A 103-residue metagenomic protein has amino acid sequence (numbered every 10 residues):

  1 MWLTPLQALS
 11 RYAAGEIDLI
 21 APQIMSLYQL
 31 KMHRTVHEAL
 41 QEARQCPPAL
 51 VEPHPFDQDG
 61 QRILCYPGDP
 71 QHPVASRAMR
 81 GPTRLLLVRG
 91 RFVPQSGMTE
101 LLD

Functional and structural regions predicted by a protein language model:
M1-I17: NUDIX/MutT-family hydrolases
M1-L3, A21-P22, P82-L86: Short, low-complexity, polar/charged sequence segments that are solvent-exposed and flexible
Q7, Q23, S96: Solvent-exposed, flexible loop/coil residues
S10, A14, Q29, Q41: Charged/polar, solvent-exposed surface patches and flexible loops
Y12-L19, T99-D103: Low-complexity, flexible helical/coil segments
A13, Q23-I24, L50: Generic detector of bulky aromatic hydrophobic side chains
I20-R34, E38: Hydrophobic alpha-helical interaction segments
L30, H37-D103: Core RNA-modification/binding signature centered on pseudouridine synthases
